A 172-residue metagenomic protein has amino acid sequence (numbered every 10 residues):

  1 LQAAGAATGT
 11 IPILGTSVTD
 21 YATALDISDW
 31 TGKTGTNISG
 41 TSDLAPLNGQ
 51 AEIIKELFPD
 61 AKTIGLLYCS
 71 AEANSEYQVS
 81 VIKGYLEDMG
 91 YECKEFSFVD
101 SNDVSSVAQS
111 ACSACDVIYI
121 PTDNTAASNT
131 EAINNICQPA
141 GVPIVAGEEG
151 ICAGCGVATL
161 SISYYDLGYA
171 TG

Functional and structural regions predicted by a protein language model:
L1, L14-T16, I64-L67, C115-A127 (+1 more regions): Periplasmic-binding protein-like
L1-A7, T23-S28, N102-S106, A127-E131 (+1 more regions): Pocket-flanking alpha-helical
I11-L25, I133-V157: Venus flytrap/periplasmic-binding-protein-like
Y21-A61, I162-G172: Hydrophobic alpha-helical segments within soluble ligand-binding/sensing domains
S39-M89: An alpha-beta-alpha
T41-N48, Y68-Q78, E95-V104, N124 (+2 more regions): Hinge/beta->alpha junction and helix N-cap segments in small-molecule ligand-binding domains
A73-V142: Pocket-lining segment of extracytoplasmic ligand-binding domains
